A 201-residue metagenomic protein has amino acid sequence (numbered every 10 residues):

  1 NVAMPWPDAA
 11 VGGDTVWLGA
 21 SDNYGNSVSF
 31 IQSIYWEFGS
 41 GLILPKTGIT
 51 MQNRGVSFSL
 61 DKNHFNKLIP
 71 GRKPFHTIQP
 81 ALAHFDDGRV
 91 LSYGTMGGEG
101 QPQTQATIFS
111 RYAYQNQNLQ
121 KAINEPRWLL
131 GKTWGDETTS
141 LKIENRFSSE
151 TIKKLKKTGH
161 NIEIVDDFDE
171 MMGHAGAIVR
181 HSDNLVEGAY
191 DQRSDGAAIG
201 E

Functional and structural regions predicted by a protein language model:
N1-G12, S57, P70, T77 (+2 more regions): C-terminal catalytic domains of large/alpha subunits in multi-subunit enzymes
N1-I34, K46-T47, R54, D166: Internal maturation/activation junctions in enzymes
V16, T47, P74, I78 (+2 more regions): Catalytic-loop motifs flanking and including active-site residues across diverse enzymes
G19-A20, S27-I31, P80, R89-M96 (+1 more regions): Short, well-ordered beta-strand elements
Y35-E37, G98: A short acidic/small-residue loop/turn micro-motif
E37-Q52, T104-T107: A short, polar/charged loop-to-alpha-helix boundary motif
F58-L68: Surface-exposed acidic, glycine/proline-enriched linker/cap segments that occur as 15-30-residue helix-coil
T95-Q120: Alpha-helical support elements that line or immediately flank enzyme active sites and cofactor-binding pockets
